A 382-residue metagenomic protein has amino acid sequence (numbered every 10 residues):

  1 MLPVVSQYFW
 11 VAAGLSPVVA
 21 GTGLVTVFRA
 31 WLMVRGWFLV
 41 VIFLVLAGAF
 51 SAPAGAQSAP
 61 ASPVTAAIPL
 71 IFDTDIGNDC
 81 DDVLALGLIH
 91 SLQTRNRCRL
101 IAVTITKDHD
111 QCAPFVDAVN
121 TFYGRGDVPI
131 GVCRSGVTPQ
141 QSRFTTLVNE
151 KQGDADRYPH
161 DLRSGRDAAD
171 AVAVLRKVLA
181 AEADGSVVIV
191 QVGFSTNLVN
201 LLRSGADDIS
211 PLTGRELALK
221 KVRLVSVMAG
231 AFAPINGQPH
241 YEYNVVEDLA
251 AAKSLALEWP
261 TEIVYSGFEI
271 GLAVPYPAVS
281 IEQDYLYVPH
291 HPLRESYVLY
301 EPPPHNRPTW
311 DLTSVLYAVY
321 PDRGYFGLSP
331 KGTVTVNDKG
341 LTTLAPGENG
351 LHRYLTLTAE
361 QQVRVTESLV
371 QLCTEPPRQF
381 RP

Functional and structural regions predicted by a protein language model:
Q7-Y8, Q57: Low-complexity, intrinsically disordered or signal/transmembrane-proximal segments
P17-V27: Alpha-helical transmembrane segments
A20, W37-A49: Bacterial N-terminal signal peptides
G55-P382: N-terminal acidic, glycine/proline-rich low-complexity segments
